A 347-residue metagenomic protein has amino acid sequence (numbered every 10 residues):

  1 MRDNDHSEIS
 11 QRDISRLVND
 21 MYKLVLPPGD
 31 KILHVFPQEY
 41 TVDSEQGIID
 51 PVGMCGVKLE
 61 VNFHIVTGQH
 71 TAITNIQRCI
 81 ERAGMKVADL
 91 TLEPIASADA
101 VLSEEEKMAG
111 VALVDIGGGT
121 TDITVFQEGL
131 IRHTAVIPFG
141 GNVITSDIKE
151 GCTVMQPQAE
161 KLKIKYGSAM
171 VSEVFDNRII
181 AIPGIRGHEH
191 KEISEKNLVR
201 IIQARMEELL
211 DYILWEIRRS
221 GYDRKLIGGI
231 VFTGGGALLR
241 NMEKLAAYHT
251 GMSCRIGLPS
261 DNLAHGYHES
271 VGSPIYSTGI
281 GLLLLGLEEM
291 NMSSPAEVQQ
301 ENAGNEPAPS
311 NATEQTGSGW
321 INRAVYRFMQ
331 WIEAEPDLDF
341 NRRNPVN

Functional and structural regions predicted by a protein language model:
M1-L113, G141, V154-L198, S220-D223 (+1 more regions): Nucleotide/phosphate-binding catalytic cleft detector across ATP-hydrolyzing and phosphate-transferring enzymes
K58-E60, Q127-I131, Y222-G228: Short, surface-exposed connector motifs at secondary-structure boundaries
G68, G167-M170, K225-H249: Glycine-rich phosphate-binding loops at beta-strand->alpha-helix junctions
L102-H133, I148, L282: Gly/Thr-rich phosphate-binding beta-strand-loop-beta motif of the actin/hexokinase/Hsp70
R132-H133, S146, S194-V199, N262-E269: Short beta-alpha connecting loops at secondary-structure transitions that line or flank enzyme active sites
E150, V154, Y248, M252-I256 (+2 more regions): Short, well-ordered loop/turn and helix-capping segments at boundaries between secondary-structure elements and domains
L210-G228: Phosphate/pyrophosphate-binding loops at sites that engage ATP/ADP/AMP, CoA/4′-phosphopantetheine, polyphosphate
L258-N305: Glycine-rich phosphate-binding/hydrolytic loop that grips phosphoryl groups
